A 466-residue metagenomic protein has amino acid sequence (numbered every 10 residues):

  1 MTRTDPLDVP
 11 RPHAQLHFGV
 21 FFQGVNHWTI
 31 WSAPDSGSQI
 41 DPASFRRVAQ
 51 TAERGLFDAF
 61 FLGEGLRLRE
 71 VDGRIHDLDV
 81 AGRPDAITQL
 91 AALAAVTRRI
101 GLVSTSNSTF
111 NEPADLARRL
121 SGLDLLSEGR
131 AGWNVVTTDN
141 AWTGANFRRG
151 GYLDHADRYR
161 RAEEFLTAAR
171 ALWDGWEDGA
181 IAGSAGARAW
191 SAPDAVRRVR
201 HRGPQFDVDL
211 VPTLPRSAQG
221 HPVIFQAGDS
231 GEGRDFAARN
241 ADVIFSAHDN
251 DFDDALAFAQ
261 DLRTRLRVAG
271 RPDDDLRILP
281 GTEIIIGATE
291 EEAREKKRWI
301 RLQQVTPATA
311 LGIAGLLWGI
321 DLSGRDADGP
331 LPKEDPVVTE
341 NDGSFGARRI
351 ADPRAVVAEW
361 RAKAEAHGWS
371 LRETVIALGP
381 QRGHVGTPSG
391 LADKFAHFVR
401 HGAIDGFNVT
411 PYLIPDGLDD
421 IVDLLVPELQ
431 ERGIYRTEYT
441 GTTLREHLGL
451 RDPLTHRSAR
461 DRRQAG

Functional and structural regions predicted by a protein language model:
T2-V96, Q219-P222, V337, T442 (+1 more regions): N-terminal beta1-alpha1-beta2 module of alpha/beta enzyme domains
L7-P10, A14-L16, E112-D235, R239-N240 (+7 more regions): Internal, glycine-rich beta/alpha segment that forms the wall or movable "lid" of small-molecule/cofactor binding
L16-V20, F60-L62, I100-S106, G129-V135 (+4 more regions): Hydrophobic faces of well-ordered beta-strands that scaffold small-molecule active sites in alpha/beta enzyme cores
F18, A52, L56, L93 (+8 more regions): Conserved, mostly hydrophobic/aromatic
W28-A43, T105-A114, G150-Y152, A156 (+3 more regions): Active-site mouth loops of central-metabolism enzymes
I75-L102, R267-A269, V422-T437: Alpha-helix-loop-beta-strand connector modules within alpha/beta enzyme cores
F147-G150, D154, F165-A171, D254-T264 (+1 more regions): C-terminal helical cap(s) of enzyme catalytic domains, especially alpha/beta-barrels
R348-P427: Substrate-recognition/cap regions that form aromatic- and gly/pro-loop-enriched pockets for small-molecule ligands
